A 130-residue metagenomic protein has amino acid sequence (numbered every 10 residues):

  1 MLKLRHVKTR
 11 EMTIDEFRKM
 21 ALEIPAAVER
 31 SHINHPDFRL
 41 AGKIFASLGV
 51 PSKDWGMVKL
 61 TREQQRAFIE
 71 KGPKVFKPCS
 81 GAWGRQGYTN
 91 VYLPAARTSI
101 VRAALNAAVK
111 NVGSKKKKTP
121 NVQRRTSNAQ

Functional and structural regions predicted by a protein language model:
L2-Q130: Charge-dense, helix-prone N-terminal extensions
